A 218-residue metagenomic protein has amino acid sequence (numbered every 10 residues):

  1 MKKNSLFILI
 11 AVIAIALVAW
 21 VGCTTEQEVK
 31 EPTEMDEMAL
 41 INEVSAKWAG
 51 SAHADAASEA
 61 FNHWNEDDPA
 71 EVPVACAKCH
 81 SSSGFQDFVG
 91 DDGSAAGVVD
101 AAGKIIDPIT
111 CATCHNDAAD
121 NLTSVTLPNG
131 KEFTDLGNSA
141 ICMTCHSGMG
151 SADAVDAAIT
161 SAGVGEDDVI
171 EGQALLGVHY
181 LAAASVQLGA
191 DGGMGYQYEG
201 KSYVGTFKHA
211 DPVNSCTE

Functional and structural regions predicted by a protein language model:
K2-I10: Bacterial N-terminal signal peptides that target proteins for export
L9-A11, T25-E26: Compositionally biased, low-complexity segments enriched in small residues
A19-G22: C-terminal motif of bacterial Sec signal peptides marking the signal peptidase cleavage site
T25-S139, T144-S215: Sequence context of c-type cytochrome heme-c attachment sites
